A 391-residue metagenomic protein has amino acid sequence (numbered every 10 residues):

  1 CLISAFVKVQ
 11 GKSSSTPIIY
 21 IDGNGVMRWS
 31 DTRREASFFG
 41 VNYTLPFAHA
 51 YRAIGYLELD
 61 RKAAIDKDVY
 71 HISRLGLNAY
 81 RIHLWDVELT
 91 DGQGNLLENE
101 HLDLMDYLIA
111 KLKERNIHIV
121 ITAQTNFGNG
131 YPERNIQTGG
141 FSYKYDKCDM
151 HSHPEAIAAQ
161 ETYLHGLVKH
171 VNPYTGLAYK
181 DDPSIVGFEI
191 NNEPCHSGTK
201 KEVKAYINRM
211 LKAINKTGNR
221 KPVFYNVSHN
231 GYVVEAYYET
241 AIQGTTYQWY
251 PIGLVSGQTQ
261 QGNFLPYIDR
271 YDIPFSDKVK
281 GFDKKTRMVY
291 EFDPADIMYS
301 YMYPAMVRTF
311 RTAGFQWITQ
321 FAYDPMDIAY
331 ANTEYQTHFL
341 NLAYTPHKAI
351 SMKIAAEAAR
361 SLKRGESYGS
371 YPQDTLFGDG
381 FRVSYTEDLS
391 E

Functional and structural regions predicted by a protein language model:
C1-K12: Bacterial Sec-dependent N-terminal signal peptides
T16-I242: Active-site mouth of glycoside hydrolases
A53-E58, G94-L96, K200, V255-F264 (+1 more regions): Short, flexible/disordered intra-domain loops and linkers
I65, K204-R209, F264-I273, S300-A305: Well-ordered, non-membrane alpha-helical segments in soluble/globular domains
L89, N129, Y232-V233, G253-L254 (+2 more regions): Flexible loop/turn segments at secondary-structure boundaries
V223-F224, Y232-D296: Glycoside hydrolase catalytic-domain groove-lining segments
D296-T375: Substrate-binding cleft of secreted/luminal carbohydrate-active enzymes
S390-E391: Extended non-globular C-terminal regions
